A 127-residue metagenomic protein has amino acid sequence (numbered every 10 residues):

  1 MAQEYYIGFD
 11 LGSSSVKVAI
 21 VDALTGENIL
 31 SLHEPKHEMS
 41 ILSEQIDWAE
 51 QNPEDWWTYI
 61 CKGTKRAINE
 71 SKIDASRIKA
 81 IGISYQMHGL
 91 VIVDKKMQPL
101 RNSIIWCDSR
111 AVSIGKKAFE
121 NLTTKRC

Functional and structural regions predicted by a protein language model:
M1-N102, S113, K117: N-terminal glycine/serine-rich phosphate-binding loop of ATP-dependent small-molecule kinases, especially carbohydrate
C107-C127: Glycine-rich phosphate-binding loop plus the immediately following alpha-helix
